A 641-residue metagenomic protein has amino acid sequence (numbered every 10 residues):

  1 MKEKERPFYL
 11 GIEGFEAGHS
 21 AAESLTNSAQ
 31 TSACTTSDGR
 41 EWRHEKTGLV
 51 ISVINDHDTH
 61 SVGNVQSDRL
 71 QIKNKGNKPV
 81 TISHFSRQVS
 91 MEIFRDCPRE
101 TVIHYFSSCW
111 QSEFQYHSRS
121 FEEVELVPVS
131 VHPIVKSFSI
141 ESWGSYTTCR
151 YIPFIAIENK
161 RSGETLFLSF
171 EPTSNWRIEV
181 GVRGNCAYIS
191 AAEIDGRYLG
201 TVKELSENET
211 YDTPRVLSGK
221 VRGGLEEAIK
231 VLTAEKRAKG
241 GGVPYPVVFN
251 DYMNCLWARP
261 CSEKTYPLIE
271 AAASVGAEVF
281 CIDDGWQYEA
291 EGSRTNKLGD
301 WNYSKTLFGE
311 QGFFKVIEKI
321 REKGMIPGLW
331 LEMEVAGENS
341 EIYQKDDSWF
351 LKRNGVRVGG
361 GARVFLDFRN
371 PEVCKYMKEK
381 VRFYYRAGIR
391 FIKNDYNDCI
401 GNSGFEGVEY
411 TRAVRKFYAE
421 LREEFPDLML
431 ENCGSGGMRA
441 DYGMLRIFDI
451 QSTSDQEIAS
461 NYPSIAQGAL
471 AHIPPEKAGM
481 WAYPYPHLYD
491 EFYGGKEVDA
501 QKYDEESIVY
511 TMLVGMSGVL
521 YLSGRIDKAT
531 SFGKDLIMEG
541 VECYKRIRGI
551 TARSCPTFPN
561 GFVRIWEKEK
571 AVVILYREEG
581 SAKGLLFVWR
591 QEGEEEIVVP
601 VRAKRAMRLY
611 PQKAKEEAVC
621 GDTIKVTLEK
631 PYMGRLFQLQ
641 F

Functional and structural regions predicted by a protein language model:
M1-R183, L199, Q612-E617, D622: Polysaccharide-binding surfaces and accessory modules of carbohydrate-active proteins
K4, F15, A22-T26, V414-A618 (+1 more regions): Active-site-proximal substrate-binding groove within the catalytic cores of carbohydrate-active enzymes
R69-I72, N208, P214-V216, L586-V588: Buried hydrophobic-core signal for structured, non-transmembrane domains
L70-I72, D284, Y288, E318-I320 (+5 more regions): Active-site and adjacent substrate-binding regions of carbohydrate-active enzymes
A187-R197: Short, structured beta-strand/loop micro-motifs enriched in basic residues and often containing a Trp
K203-V221, Y632-Q640: Short Pro-Gly-centered flexible turn/kink motifs
K220, C255-A258, W286-E291, E334-N339 (+5 more regions): Flexible loop/turn segments at secondary-structure boundaries
Y245-R382, F391, I400-S403: Aromatic-lined carbohydrate-binding/catalytic grooves of carbohydrate-active enzymes
